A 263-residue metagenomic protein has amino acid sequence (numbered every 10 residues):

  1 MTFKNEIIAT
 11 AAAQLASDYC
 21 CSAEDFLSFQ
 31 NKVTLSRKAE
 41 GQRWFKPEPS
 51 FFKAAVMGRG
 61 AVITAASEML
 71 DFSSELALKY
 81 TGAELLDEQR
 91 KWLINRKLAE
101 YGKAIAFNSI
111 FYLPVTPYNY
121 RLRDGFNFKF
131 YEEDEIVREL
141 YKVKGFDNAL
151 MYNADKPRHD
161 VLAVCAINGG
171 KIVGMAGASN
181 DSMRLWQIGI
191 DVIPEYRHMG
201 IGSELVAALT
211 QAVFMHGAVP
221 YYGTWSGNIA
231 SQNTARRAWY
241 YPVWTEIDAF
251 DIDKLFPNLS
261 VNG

Functional and structural regions predicted by a protein language model:
M1-E6, N262-G263: Basic/polar N-terminal segments that are highly enriched at the extreme N-terminus, encompassing both cleavable
E6-I136: Acyl-donor-binding surface of acyltransferase catalytic domains
R59-T64, V213-W225: Conserved GNAT acetyl-CoA-binding A-motif
A104-L113, Y241-N258: Conserved catalytic-core motifs of GNAT/GCN5-like acyltransferases
Y112-G169: A contiguous catalytic/ligand-binding core that recognizes phosphate-bearing ligands
N153-L162, A166-L185, G189-I193: A conserved beta-strand-loop-helix scaffold within acyl/acetyltransferase catalytic domains
I188, H198-V213, N233, R237: Conserved acetyl-CoA-binding loop-helix of GNAT-fold acetyltransferases
Y222-N233, Y241, A249-D253: Conserved beta-strand-loop-alpha-helix junction that forms the acyl-donor binding cleft
